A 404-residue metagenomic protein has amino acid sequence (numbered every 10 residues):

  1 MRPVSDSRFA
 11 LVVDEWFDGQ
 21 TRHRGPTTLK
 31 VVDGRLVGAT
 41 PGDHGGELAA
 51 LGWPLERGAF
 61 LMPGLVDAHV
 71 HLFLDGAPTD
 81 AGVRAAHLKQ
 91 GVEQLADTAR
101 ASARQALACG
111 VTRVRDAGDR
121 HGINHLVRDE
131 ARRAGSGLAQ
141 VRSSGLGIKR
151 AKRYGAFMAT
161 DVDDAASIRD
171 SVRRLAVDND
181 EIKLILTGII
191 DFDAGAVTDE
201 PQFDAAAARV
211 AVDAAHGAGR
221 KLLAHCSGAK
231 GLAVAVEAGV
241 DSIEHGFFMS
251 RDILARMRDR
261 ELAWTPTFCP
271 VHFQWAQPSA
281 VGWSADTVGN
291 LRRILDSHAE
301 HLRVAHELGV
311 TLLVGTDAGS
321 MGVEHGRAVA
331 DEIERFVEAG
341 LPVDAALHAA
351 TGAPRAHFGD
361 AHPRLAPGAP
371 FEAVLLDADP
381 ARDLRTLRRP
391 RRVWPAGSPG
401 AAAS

Functional and structural regions predicted by a protein language model:
M1-E47, A59-L61, V374, A378-L384 (+1 more regions): N-terminal metal-binding scaffold of metallo-dependent hydrolase/deaminase domains
D14, H348-G352, L365-S404: C-terminal cap of metal-dependent C-N hydrolases
A59-A131: Metal-associated gating/positioning segment near the N- to mid-region
V83-D97, R153-D170, K221: Active-site mouth loops of central-metabolism enzymes
L95-L126, G137-A151, D180-D193, R220-K221 (+2 more regions): Divalent metal-dependent hydrolysis catalytic cores, especially in the metallo-beta-lactamase
Y154-A207: Active-site gating/metal-coordination segments in enzymes
F192-E300, L313-V323, A339-P342: Active-site core of metal-dependent hydrolases
G217, G282, D296-D379: His/Asp/Glu-enriched, well-ordered alpha-helical/loop segment that forms or immediately abuts the divalent-metal
